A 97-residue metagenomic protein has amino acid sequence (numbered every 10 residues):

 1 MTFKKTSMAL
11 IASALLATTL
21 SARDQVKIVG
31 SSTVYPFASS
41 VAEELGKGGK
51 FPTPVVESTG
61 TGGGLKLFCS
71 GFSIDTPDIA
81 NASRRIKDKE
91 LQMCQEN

Functional and structural regions predicted by a protein language model:
M1-M8: Bacterial N-terminal signal peptides that target proteins for export
A9-A17: Bacterial N-terminal signal peptides
T18-A22: Sec/Tat signal peptide C-region and signal peptidase I cleavage site
R23-N97: N-terminal segment of the mature folded domain
